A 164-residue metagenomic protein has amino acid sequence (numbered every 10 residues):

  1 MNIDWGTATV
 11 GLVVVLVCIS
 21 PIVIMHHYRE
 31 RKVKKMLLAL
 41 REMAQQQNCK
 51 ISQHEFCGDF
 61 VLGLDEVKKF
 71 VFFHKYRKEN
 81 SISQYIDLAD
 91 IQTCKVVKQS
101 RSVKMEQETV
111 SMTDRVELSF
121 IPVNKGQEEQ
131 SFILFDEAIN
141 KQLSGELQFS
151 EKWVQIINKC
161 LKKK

Functional and structural regions predicted by a protein language model:
M1-I3: Membrane-helix interface and helix-disruption motif detector
W5-F72: Anionic N-terminal interaction surfaces
H26-K35, F60-G63, A89-K104, E151 (+1 more regions): Charged, low-complexity, helix/coiled-coil-prone segments
G58-F60, I82, V116: Residue-level marker for the onset of beta-strands and adjacent loop->beta junctions in well-ordered domains
D65-K68, H74-K78, I121-K125: Short, flexible beta-strand-to-coil junctions
F70-T113: Phosphoinositide-binding peripheral membrane targeting modules
K95-K164: Acidic, Ser/Thr- and proline-rich intrinsically disordered linker/docking segments of eukaryotic scaffolds
